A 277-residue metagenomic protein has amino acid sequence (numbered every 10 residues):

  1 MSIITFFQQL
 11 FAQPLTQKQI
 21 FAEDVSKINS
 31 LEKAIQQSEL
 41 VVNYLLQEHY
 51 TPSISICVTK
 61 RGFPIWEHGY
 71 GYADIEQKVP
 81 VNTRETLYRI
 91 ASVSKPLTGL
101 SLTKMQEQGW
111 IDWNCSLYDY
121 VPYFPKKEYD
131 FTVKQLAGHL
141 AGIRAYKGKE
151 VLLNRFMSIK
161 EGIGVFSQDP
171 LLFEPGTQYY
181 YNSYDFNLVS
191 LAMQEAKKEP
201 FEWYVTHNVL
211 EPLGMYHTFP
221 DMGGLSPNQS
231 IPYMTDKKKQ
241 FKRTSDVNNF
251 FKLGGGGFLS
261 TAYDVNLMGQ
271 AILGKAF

Functional and structural regions predicted by a protein language model:
M1-P14: Bacterial Sec-dependent N-terminal signal peptides
L15-K27: Acidic/histidine-rich, surface-exposed loop or edge segments in extracytoplasmic proteins
V25-S30, G256: Short, low-complexity N-terminal intrinsically disordered segments enriched in polar/charged residues
N29-Y88, D112-C115: Short, conserved catalytic-motif segment at the N-terminal edge
A34, N82, I90, P125 (+2 more regions): Residue-level marker of regulatory loop/turn positions in helix-turn-helix DNA-binding domains and in histidine
Q36, V42, I56, G62 (+3 more regions): Active-site SXXK
D74, E128-F277: Short, surface-exposed loop or secondary-structure junction motifs that flank catalytic or metal-binding residues
Q77, E85, L97, T103-P122 (+1 more regions): Short, well-structured active-site flanking segments
